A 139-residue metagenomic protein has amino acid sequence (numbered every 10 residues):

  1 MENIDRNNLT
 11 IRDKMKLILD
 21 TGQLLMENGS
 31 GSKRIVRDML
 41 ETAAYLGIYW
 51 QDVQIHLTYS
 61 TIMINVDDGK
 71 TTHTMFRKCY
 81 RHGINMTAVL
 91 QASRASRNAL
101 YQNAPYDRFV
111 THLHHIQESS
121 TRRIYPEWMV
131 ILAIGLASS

Functional and structural regions predicted by a protein language model:
M1-N103: Soluble N-terminal domains of membrane-associated systems
V36, F109, E127-M129: Short coil/turn segments at secondary-structure boundaries
N98, D107-V110: Cytosol-/stroma-facing membrane-proximal "stalk/adaptor" domains immediately downstream of transmembrane anchors
P105-R108, A133: Juxtamembrane loop-helix boundary motifs flanking transmembrane segments in multi-pass membrane proteins
V110-S120: Cytosolic juxtamembrane amphipathic/interface segments immediately preceding and feeding into a transmembrane helix
S119-S139: Core alpha-helical transmembrane segments of integral membrane proteins
